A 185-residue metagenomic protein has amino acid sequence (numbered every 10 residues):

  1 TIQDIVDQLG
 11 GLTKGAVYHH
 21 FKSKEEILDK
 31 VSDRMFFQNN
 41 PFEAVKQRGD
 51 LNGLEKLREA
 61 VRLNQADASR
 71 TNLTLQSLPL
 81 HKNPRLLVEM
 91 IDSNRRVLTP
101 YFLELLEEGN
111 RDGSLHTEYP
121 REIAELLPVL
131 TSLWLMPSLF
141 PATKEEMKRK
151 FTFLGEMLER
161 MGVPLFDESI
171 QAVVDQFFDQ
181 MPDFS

Functional and structural regions predicted by a protein language model:
T1-E26, K30: Helix-turn-helix
D4, E55-E59, E122-V129, R149-E156: Amphipathic alpha-helical interaction segments
I5, V31-M35, N39, F102: Generic hydrophobic, amphipathic alpha-helix propensity
K30, P41-T74, A124-L127: Hydrophobic alpha-helical connector segments
R58, L103, E107, P120-P128 (+1 more regions): Short, well-structured alpha-helical segments
R70-L115, R121-E122: Short secondary-structure transition hinges
E104-E107, R111, K144-S185: C-terminal peripheral helix-coil segments that are non-catalytic and often amphipathic
W134-P137: Membrane-embedded alpha-helical segments of multi-pass transporters/permeases
